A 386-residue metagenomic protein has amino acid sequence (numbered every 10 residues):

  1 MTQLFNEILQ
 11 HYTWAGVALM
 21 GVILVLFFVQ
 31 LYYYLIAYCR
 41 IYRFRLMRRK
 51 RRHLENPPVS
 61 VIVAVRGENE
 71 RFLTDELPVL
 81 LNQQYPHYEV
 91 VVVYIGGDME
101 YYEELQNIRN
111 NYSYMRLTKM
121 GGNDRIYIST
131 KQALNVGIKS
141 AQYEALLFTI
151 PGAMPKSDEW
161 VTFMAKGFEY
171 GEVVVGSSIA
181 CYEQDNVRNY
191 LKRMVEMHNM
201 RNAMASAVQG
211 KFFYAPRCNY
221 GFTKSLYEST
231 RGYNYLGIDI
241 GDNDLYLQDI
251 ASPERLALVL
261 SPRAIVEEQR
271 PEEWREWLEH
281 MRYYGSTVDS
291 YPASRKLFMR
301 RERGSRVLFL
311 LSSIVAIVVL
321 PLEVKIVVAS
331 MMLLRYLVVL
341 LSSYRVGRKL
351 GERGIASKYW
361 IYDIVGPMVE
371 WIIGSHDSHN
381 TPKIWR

Functional and structural regions predicted by a protein language model:
M1-H53, S343: N-terminal membrane-anchoring/stem segments of glycan-assembly enzymes
P57-S60, E89: Cell-envelope/extracellular polymer assembly enzymes that use nucleotide-activated donors
L77-H87: Short, acidic, metal-binding catalytic loop of nucleotide-sugar glycosyltransferases
T118-S129, A133, G137, Y143 (+4 more regions): Long helical/loop segments within the catalytic core of UDP-sugar-dependent glycosyltransferases, especially the large
L146: Short aromatic/hydrophobic "clamp" motif used to bind/position activated sugar donors
P151-K166: Acidic donor-binding/catalytic loop of UDP-sugar-dependent glycosyltransferases, especially processive GT2
F168, S177-N199, E228, N234-F298: Catalytic donor/gating beta->alpha subdomain of glycosyltransferases that bind UDP-sugars
R303-P382: Membrane-embedded multi-pass helical conduit in multi-pass membrane proteins, especially envelope-biosynthetic
